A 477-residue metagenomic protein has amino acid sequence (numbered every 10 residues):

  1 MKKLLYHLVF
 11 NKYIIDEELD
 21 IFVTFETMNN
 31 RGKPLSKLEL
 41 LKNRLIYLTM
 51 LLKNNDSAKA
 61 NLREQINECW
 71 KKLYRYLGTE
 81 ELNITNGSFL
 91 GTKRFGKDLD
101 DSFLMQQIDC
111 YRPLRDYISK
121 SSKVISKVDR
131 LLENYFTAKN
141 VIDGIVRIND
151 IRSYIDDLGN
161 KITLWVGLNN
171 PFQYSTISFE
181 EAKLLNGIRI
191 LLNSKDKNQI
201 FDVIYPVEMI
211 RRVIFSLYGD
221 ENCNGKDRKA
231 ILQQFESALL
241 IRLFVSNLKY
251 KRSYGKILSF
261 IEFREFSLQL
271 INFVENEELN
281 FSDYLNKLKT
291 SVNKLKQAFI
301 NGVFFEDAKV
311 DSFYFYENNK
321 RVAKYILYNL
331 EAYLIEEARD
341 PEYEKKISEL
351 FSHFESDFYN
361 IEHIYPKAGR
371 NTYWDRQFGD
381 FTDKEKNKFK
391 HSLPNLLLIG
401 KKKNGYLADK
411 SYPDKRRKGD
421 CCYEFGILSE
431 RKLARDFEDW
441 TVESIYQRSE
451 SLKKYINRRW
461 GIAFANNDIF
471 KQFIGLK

Functional and structural regions predicted by a protein language model:
M1-D129, E133, D409-K410, D414-F470: Glycine- and hydrophobic-rich flexible loops that cap the catalytic core of alpha/beta enzyme folds
K2-L5, Y13-D20, V124, E180 (+6 more regions): Secondary-structure capping and boundary motifs in well-ordered enzyme cores
K3-V9, L184-F201, D220, L285 (+3 more regions): Active-site-adjacent structural elements in folded domains
K12-E17, M28, G32, L45 (+7 more regions): Short, flexible loop/turn elements at secondary-structure junctions
F25, I188-R189, F215, L232 (+5 more regions): Generic hydrophobic alpha-helical scaffold/packing signal
F25-T27, K37-K42, N224-S237, F244-Y254 (+2 more regions): Composition- and surface-driven signal marking solvent-exposed, interaction-prone regions in large proteins
L38-L41, N55, Q65-Y333, R459 (+1 more regions): A cross-family structural signal marking well-folded subdomains
N272-E275, L279-F281, L285-A434: Betabetaalpha-Me/HNH-type nuclease active-site subdomain
